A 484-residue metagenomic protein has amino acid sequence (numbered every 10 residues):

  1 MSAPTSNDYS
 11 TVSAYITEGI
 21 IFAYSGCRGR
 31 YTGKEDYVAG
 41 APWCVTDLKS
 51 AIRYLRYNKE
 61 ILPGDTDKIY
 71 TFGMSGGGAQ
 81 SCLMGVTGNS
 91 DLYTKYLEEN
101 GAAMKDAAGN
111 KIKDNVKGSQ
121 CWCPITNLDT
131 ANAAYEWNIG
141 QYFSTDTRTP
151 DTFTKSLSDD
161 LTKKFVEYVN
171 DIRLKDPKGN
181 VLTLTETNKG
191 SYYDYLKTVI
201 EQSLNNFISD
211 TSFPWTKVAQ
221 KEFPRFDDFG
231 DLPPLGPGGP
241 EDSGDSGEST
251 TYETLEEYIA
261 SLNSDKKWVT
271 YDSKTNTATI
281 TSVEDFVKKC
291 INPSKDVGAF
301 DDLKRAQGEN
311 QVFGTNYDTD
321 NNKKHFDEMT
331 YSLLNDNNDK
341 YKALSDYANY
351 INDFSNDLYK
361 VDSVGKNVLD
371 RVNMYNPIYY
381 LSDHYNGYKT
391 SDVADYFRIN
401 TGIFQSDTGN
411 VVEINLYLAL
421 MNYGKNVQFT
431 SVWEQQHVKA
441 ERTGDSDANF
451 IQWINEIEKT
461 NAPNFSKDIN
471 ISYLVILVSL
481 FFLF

Functional and structural regions predicted by a protein language model:
M1-A14, R30, Q405-N415: Short, surface-exposed "cap/lid" segments of acyl-processing enzymes
M1-P4, Y70, F397-R398: Short beta-strand element of the alpha/beta-hydrolase
P4-F22, E98-A108: Short amphipathic alpha-helix adjacent to the substrate-entry channel of hydrolases
V38-I61, A448-Q452: Alpha/beta-hydrolase active-site loop
Y57-Y142, P224, F229-G247: Primarily recognizes the serine-hydrolase "nucleophile elbow" in alpha/beta-hydrolase and SGNH/GDSL folds
A131-Y135, R173-D272, R398-Q405, I414-Y417 (+1 more regions): C-terminal catalytic histidine-bearing segment of alpha/beta-hydrolase fold enzymes
G190, D194-P377: Long, low-complexity, polar/charged, intrinsically disordered or flexibly structured peripheral segments
K459-L474: C-terminal GPI-anchoring signal of eukaryotic secretory precursors
